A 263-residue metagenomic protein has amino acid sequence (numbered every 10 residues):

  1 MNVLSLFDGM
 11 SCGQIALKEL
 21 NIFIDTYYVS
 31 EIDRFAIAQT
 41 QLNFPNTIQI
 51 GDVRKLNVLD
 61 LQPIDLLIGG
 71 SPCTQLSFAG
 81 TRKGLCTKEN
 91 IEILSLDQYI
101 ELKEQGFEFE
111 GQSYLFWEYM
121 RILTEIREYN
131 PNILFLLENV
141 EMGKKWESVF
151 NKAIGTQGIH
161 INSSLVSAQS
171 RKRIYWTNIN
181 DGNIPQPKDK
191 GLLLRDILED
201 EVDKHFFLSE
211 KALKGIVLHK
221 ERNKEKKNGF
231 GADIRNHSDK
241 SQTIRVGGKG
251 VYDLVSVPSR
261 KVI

Functional and structural regions predicted by a protein language model:
M1-I263: Conserved active-site and SAM-binding loop architecture of S-adenosyl-L-methionine-dependent nucleic-acid
